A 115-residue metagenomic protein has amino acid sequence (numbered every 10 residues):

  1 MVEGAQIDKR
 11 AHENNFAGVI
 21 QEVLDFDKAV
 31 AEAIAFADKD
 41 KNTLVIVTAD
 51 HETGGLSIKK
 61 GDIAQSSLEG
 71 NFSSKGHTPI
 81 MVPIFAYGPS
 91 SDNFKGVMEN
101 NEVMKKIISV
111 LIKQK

Functional and structural regions predicted by a protein language model:
M1-K115: Feature captures the catalytic ectodomains and active-site-proximal regions of enzymes that hydrolyze or transfer
